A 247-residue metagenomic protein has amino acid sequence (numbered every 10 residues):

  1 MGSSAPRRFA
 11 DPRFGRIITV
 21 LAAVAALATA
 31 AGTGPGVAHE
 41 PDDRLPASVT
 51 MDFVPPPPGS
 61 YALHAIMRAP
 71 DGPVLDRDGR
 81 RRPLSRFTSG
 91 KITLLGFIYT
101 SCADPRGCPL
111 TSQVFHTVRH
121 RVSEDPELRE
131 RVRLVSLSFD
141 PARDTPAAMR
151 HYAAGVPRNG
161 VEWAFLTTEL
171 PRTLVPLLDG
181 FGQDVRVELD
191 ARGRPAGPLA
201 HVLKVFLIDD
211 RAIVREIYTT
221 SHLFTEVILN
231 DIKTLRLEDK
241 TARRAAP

Functional and structural regions predicted by a protein language model:
G2-D71, L75, A245-P247: N-terminal targeting signals for export/organelle localization
V37-D52, L63, D210-P247: C-terminal tail/extension regions appended to the core domain(s) of diverse proteins
I66, G160-W163, E188-G193: A local structural motif
M67-A69, F87-L94, R129-V132, D144 (+1 more regions): Extracytoplasmic
P83-V114: Short active-site neighborhood of thiol/selenol oxidoreductases, capturing the structured segment around
L110-L177: Structural microenvironment flanking redox-active thiols in thiol-disulfide oxidoreductases
L170-D231: Thiol/disulfide oxidoreductase modules built on the thioredoxin-like
